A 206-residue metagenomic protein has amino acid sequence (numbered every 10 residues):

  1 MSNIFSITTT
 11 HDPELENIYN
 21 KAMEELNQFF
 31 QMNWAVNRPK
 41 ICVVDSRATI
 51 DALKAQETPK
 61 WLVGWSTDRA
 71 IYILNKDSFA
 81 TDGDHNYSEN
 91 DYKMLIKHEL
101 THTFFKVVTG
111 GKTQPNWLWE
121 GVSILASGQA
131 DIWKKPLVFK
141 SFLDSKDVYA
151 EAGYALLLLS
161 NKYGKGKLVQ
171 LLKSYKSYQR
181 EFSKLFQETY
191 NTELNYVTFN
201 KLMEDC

Functional and structural regions predicted by a protein language model:
M1-D12, D77: Acidic/histidine-rich, surface-exposed loop or edge segments in extracytoplasmic proteins
E14-K21, E25, D91, L95 (+6 more regions): Extracytoplasmic/secreted proteins, especially bacterial periplasmic and envelope-associated proteins
L15-I73: Auxiliary, metal-adjacent structural segments of Zn-dependent hydrolase domains
N27-Q31, T101-G110, S127-I132, S160-G164 (+3 more regions): Sec-exported extracytoplasmic/periplasmic mature domains
F29-C42, G111-P115, K167-S174: Surface-exposed patches in mature extracellular/periplasmic domains of secreted proteins
A52-I96, L100-V107: Active-site scaffold of zinc-dependent metalloenzymes
V108-Y149, Y196: Post-HExxH zinc-binding segment in Zn-dependent metallohydrolases
D147-C206: Pan-zinc metallopeptidase signature
